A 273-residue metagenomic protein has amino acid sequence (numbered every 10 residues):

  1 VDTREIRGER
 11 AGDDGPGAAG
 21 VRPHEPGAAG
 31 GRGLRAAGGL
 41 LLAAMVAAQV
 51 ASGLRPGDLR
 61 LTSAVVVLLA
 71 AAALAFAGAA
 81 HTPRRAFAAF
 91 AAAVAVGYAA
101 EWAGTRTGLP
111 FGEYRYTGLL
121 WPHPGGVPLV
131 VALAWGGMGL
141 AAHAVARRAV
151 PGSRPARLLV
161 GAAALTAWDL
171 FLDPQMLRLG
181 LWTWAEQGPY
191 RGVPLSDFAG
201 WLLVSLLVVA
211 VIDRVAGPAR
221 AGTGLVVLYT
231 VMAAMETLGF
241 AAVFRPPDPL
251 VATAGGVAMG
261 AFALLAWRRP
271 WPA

Functional and structural regions predicted by a protein language model:
D2-G15, G20-A273: Aromatic-rich, lipid-facing transmembrane alpha helices and their immediate juxtamembrane interface loops in integral
